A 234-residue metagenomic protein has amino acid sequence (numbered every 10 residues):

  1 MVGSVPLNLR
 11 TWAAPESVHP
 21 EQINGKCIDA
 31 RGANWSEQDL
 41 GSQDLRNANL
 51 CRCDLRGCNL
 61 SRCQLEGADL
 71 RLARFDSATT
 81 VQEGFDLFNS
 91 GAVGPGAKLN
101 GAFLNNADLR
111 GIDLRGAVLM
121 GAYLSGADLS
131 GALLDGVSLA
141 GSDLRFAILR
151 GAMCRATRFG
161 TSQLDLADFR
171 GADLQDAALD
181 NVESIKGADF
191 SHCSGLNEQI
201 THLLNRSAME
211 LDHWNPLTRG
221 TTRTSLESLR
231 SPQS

Functional and structural regions predicted by a protein language model:
G3-S234: Tandem repeat scaffolds
